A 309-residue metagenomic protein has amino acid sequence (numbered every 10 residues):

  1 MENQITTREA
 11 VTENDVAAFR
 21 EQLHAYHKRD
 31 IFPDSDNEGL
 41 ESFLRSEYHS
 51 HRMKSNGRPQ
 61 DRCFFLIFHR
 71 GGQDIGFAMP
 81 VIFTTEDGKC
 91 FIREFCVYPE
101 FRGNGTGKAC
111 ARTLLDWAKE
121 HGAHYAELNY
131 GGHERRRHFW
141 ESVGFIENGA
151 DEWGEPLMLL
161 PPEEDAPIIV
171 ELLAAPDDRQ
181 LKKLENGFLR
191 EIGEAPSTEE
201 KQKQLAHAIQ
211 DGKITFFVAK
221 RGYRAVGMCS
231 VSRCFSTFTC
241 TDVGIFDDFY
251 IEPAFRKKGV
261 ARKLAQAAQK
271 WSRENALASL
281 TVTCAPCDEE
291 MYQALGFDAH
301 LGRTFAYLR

Functional and structural regions predicted by a protein language model:
E9-K89, R93, Y98, A111 (+4 more regions): Acetyl-CoA-dependent GNAT
V97, G103-D116, S142, I251 (+1 more regions): Conserved acetyl-CoA-binding loop-helix of GNAT-fold acetyltransferases
A111, H133-R136, W153-M158, A261 (+2 more regions): Short glycine/proline-centered loop/turn elements that form peptide/ligand docking sites
E127-R137, L280-M291, L308-R309: Conserved beta-strand-loop-alpha-helix junction that forms the acyl-donor binding cleft
E141-A150, Q293-R303: Conserved acetyl-CoA-binding loop of GNAT-fold acetyltransferases
P161-E171: Low-complexity, Pro/Thr/Ser/Gly/Ala-rich linker/spacer regions in secreted, extracellular modular proteins
F235-K258: Mid-chain, well-packed structural core segment of small domains
